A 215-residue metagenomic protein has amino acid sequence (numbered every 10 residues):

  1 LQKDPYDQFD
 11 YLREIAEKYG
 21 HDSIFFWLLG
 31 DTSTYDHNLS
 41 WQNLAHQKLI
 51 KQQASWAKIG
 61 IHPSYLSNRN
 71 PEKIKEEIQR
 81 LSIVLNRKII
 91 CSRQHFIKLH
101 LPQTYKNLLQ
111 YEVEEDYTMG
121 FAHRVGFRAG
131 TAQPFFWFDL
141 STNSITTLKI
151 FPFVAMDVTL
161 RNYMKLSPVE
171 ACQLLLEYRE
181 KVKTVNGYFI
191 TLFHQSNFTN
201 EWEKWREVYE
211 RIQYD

Functional and structural regions predicted by a protein language model:
L1, E14-I15, S82-V182: Active-site-adjacent pocket scaffolds in enzyme catalytic domains
D4, H37-A45, R69, K73 (+3 more regions): Alpha-helix N-cap and loop-to-helix initiation/capping positions
P5-I15, L49, E77, T104 (+2 more regions): Alpha-helical packing segments of well-folded alpha/beta enzyme cores
D10-L99, Q195: Metal-dependent polysaccharide deacetylase catalytic core of the NodB/CE4 family, i.e., the active-site-bearing domain
A57-I59, M156-T159, L192: Short acidic (Asp/Glu) and glycine-rich catalytic loops that position anionic groups and cofactors
S67, V158, F198-T199: Short acidic, S/G/P-rich loop/turn micro-motifs used as interaction or catalytic elements
N70-E76, L101-N107, F127-A132, E201-E207: Histidine/acidic-residue-rich catalytic or RNA/ligand-binding cores of hydrolases and nuclease-related proteins
V169-D215: C-terminal domain-boundary segment and adjacent tail
